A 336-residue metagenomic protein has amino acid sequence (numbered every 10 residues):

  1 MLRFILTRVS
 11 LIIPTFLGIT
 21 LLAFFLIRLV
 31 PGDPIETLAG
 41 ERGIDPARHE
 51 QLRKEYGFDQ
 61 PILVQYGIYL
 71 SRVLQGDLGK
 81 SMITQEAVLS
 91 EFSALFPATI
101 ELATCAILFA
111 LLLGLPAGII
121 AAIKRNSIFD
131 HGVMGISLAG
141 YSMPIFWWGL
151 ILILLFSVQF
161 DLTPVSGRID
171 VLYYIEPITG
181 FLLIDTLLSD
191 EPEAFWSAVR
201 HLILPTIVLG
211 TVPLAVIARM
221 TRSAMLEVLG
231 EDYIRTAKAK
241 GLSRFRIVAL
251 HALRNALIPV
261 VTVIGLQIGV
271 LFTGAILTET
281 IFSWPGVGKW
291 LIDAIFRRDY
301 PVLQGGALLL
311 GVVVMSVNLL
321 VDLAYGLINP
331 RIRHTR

Functional and structural regions predicted by a protein language model:
L2-F4, F96-F129, I145, V158 (+1 more regions): Alpha-helical transmembrane segments of integral membrane proteins, especially multi-pass inner/plasma-membrane
L6-I12, F16: N-terminal signal-anchor/signal peptide hydrophobic helix marking the start of the first transmembrane segment
V9, R48, L52, I62-L78 (+9 more regions): Hydrophobic alpha-helical segments of integral membrane proteins, encompassing both true transmembrane helices
I12, L95, T99, I107 (+3 more regions): Residue-level signal for discrete positions within transmembrane alpha-helices of multi-pass small-molecule
T15-G67, F156-A194: Hydrophobic alpha-helical transmembrane segments of membrane transport/permease proteins and related membrane-embedded
F16-L21, G140-D161, Q267: Hydrophobic alpha-helical membrane-insertion segments
D59-L115: An internal, D/E-rich "acidic patch" concept
